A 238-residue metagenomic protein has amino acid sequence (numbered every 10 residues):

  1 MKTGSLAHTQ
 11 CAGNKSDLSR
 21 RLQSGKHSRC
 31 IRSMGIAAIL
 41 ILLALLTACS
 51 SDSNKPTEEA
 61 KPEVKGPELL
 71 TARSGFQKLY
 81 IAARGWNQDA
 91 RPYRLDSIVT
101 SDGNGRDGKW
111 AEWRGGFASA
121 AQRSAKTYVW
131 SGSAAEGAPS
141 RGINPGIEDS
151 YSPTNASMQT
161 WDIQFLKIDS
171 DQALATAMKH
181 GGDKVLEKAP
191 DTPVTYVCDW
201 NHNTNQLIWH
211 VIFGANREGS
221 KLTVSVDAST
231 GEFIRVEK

Functional and structural regions predicted by a protein language model:
M1, G13-N14, G25, S53-N54 (+2 more regions): Generic cytosolic/nucleocytoplasmic N-terminal low-complexity/intrinsically disordered segments
K2-T47: Sec-dependent bacterial lipoprotein signal peptides
S33, C49-K238: Long, terminal "pre-/pro-" and other extracytoplasmic accessory regions that lie outside the mature folded/catalytic
